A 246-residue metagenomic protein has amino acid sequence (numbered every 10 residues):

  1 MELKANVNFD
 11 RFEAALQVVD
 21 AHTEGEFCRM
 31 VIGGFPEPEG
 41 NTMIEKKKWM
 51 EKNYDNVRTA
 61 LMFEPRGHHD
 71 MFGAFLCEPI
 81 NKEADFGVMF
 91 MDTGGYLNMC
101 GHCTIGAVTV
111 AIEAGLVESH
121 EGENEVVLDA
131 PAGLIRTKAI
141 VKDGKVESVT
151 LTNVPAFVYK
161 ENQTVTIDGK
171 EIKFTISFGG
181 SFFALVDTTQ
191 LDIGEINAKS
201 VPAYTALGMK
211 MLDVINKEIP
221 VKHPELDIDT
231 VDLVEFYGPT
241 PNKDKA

Functional and structural regions predicted by a protein language model:
E2-M99, G106-A246: Active-site proximal loop and beta-alpha junction motif in alpha/beta enzyme cores
